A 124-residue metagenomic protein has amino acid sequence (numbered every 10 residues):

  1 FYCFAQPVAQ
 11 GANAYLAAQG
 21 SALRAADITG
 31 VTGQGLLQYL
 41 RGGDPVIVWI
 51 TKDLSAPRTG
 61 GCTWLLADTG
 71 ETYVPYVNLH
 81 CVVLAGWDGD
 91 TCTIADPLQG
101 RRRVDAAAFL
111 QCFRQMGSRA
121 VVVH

Functional and structural regions predicted by a protein language model:
F1-P45, G117-H124: Cysteine-nucleophile protease catalytic domains, especially the papain-like/related folds used in DUB/UBL proteases
A25, V46-W49, V83, T93-A95: Structural recognition of the beta-strand scaffold that forms the well-ordered cores of secreted hydrolase catalytic
R41, L54-C81, A85-H124: Noncatalytic regulatory segments and standalone regulatory/sensor domains
